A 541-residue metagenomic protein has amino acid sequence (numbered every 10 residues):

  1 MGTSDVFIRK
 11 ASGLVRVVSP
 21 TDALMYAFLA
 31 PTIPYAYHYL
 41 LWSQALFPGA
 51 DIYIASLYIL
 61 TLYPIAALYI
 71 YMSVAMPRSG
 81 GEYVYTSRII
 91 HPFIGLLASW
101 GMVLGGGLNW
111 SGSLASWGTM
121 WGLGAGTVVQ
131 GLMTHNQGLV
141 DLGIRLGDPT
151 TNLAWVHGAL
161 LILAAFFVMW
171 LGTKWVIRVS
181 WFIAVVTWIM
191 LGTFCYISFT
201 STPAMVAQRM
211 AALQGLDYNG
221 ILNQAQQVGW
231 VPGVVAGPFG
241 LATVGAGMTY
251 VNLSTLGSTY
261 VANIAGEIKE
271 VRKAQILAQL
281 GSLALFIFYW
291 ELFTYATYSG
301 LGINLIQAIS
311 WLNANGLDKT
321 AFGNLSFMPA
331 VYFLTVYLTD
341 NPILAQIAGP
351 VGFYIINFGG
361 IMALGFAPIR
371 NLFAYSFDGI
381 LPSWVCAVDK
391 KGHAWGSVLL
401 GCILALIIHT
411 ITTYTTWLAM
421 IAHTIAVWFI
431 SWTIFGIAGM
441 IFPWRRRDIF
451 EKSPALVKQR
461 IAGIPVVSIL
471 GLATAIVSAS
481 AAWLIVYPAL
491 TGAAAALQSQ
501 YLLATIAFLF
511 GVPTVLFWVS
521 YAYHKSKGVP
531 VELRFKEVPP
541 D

Functional and structural regions predicted by a protein language model:
M1-I52, S56, L62-A67, L213-I221 (+1 more regions): Membrane-interface "cap" regions at the ends of multi-pass membrane proteins
L14, N152-L153, V388-G392, W432-L490 (+1 more regions): C-terminal membrane-solvent junction of multi-pass transporters and transport-like membrane proteins
V18, W155-G220, L256, A278-A284 (+5 more regions): Membrane-interface loop-to-helix entry segments
P20-T21, N152-V156, I268-R272, G281-F288 (+3 more regions): Loop-to-transmembrane helix boundary motifs in multi-pass membrane proteins
L41-A55, T119-M120, G126-Q130, T134 (+8 more regions): Transmembrane helix-loop boundary segments of multi-pass membrane transporters
S43, P64-I162, W170, F358-P368 (+1 more regions): Hydrophobic transmembrane alpha-helices that form the core helical bundles of multi-pass secondary transporters
D51, H135-N152, V185-D340: Helix-loop-helix junctions that connect adjacent transmembrane segments in multi-pass membrane transporters
V84-T86, H91, T127-Q130, T134 (+3 more regions): TM-loop-TM module centered on a large, flexible mid-protein loop between adjacent transmembrane helices in multi-pass
